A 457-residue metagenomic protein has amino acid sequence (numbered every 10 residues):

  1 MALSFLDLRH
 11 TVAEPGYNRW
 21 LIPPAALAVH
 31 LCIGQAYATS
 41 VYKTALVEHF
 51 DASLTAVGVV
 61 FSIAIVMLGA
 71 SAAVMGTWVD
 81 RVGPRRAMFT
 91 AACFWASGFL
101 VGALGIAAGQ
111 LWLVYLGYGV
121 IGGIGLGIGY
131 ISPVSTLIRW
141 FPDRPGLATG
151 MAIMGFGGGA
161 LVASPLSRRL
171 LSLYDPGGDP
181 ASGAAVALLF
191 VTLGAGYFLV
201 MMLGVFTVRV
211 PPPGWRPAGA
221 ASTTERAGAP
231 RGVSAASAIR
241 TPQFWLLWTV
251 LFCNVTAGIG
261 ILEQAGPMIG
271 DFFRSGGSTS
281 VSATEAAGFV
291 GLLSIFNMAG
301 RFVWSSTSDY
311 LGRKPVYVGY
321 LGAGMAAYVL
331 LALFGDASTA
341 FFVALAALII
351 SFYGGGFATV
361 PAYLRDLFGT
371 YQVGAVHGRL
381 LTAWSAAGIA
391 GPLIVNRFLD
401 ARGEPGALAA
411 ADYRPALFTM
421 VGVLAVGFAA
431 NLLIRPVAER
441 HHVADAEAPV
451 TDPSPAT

Functional and structural regions predicted by a protein language model:
L31, G98, L111-I128, F252 (+1 more regions): Hydrophobic core of transmembrane alpha-helices in multi-pass small-molecule transporters, especially MFS/SLC-type
T39-T44, S164, A236-S305, G388-N396: Extracytoplasmic gate region of multi-pass secondary transporters
L46, G127-F141, A148-T149, G355-F368: Intracellular juxtamembrane helix-capping segments at the cytosolic ends of symmetry-related transmembrane helices
S62-T77, G291-W304: Central cavity-lining transmembrane alpha-helices of secondary-active solute carriers, predominantly the Major
C93-A107, A323-D336: C-terminal ends and interior cores of transmembrane alpha-helices in multi-pass membrane transporters/permeases
F156-P212: Helix-loop-helix hairpin linking two adjacent transmembrane segments in secondary transporters
G194-T224, G427-R435: C-terminal membrane-cytosol helix-exit motif in multi-pass small-molecule transporters
L251-G260, E285-Y363: C-terminal transmembrane helical hairpin of 12-TM major facilitator-type secondary transporters
